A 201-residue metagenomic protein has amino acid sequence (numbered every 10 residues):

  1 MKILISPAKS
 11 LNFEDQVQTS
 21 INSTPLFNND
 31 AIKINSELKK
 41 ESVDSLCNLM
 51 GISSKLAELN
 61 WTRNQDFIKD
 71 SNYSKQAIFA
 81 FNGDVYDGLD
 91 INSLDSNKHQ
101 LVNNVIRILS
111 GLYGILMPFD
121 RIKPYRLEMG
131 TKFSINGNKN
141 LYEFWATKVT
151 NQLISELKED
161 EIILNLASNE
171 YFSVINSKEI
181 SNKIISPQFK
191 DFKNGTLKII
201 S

Functional and structural regions predicted by a protein language model:
L4-S93: Active-site helix-to-loop segments that bind/position phosphate- or nucleotide-bearing substrates and donors across
I91-S201: Internal, well-folded beta-alpha domain core
